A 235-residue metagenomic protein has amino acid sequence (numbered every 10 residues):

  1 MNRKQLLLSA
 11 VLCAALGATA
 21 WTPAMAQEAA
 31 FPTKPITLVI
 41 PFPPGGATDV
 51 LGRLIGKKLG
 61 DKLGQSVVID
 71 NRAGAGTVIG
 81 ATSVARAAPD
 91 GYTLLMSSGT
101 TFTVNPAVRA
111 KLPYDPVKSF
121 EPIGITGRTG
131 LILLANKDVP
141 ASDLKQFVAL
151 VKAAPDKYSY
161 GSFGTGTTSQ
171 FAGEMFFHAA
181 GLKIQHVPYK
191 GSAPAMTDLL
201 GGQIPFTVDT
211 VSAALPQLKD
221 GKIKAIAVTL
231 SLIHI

Functional and structural regions predicted by a protein language model:
M1-T33, K145: Short, low-complexity disordered leader/linker segments with a strong preference for bacterial N-terminal type II
A26-K118, K157, G181-T210, Q217: N-terminal (or domain-start) structured segment
V39, I123, V187, I226-A227: Hydrophobic/aromatic beta-strand patches that form the interior of the parallel beta-sheet core in alpha/beta enzyme
A81, Y160-G161, I226-A227: Short, hydrophobic secondary-structure boundary micro-motifs
R86-Y92, G99, A107-P194, I233: Hinge/capping helix and adjacent helix->loop/strand transition within the periplasmic-binding protein
S142, A214-I233: C-terminal lobe and pocket-closing loops of periplasmic/extracytoplasmic Venus-flytrap solute-binding proteins
K145-V148, M196, L200, L215 (+1 more regions): Non-transmembrane alpha-helical segments in soluble domains of secreted/periplasmic/extracellular proteins
